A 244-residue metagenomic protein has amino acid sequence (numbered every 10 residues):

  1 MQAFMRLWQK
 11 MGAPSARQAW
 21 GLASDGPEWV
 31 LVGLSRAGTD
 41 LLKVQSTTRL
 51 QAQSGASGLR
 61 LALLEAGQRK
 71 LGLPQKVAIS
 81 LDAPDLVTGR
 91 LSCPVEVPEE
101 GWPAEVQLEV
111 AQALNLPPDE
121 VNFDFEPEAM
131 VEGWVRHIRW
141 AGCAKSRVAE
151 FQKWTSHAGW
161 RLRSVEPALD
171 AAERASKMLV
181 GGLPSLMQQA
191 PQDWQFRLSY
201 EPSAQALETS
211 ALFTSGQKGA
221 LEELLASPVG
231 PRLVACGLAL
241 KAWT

Functional and structural regions predicted by a protein language model:
M1-T244: Hydrophobic/aromatic-enriched cytosolic interaction surfaces used to assemble or bind macromolecules
